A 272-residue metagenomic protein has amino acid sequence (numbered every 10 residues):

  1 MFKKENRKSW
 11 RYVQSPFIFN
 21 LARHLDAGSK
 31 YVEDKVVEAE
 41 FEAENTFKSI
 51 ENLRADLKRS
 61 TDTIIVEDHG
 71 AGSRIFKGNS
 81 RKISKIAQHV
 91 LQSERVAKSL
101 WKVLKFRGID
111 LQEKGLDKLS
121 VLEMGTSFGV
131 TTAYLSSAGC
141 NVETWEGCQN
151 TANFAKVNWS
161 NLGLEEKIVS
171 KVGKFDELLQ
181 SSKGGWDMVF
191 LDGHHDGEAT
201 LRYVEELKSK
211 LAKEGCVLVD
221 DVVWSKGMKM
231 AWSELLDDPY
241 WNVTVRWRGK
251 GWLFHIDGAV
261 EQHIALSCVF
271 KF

Functional and structural regions predicted by a protein language model:
M1-M188, H195-C216, V222-F272: A short alpha-helical cap/connector motif
